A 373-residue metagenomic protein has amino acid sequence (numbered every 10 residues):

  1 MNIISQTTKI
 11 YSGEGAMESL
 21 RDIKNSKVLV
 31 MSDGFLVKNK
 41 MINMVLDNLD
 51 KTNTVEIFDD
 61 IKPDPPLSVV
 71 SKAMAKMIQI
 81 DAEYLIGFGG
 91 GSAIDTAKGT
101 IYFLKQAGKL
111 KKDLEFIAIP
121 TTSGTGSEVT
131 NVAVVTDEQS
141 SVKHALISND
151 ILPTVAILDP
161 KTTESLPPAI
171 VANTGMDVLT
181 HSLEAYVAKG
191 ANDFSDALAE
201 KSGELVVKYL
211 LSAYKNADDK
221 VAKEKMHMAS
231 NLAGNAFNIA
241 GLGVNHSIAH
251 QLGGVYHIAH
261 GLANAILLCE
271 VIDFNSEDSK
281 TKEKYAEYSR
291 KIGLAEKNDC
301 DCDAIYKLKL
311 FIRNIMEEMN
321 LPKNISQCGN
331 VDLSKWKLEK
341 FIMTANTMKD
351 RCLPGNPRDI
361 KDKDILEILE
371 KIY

Functional and structural regions predicted by a protein language model:
M1-Y84, I325-S326: ATP/NTP phosphate-donor binding region
T8, K105-D193, E283-E287: A glycine/threonine-rich phosphate-anchoring loop and its flanking beta-alpha core in nucleotide/phosphate-binding
E14, L20, K38-M41, L67-V70 (+4 more regions): Short glycine/serine/threonine-rich phosphate/pyrophosphate-binding segments that cradle anionic phosphate groups
M31-S32, G89, T136: Short beta-strand/turn micro-motifs composed of small residues that flank or help shape donor/cofactor-binding pockets
M77-T121: A short, small-residue-rich loop immediately preceding and capping a beta-strand
D150, S289-Y373: C-terminal charged capping/lid subdomain of soluble metabolic enzymes
A185, K189-N314: Active-site segments that bind and position negatively charged phosphate/pyrophosphate groups
